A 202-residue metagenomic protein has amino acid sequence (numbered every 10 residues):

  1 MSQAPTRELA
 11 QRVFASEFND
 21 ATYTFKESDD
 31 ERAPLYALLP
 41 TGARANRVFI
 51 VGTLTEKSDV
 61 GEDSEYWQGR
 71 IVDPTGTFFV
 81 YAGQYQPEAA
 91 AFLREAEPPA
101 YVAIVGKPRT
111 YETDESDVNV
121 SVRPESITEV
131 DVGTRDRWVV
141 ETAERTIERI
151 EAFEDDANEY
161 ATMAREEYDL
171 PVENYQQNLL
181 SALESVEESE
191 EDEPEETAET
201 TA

Functional and structural regions predicted by a protein language model:
M1, G52, T201-A202: Secretory targeting signatures
M1-R47: OB-fold nucleic-acid-binding modules
Y36-S64: Extended boundary segments
N46-E56, E97-T110, P124-I127: OB-fold and OB-like beta-barrel modules that bind single-stranded nucleic acids
V51, Q86-P87: Long, low-complexity hydrophobic alpha-helices enriched in A/L/V/I and glycine
K57-E62, T113, D131-V132: Short, conserved beta-turn/loop elements at beta-strand boundaries and strand-helix junctions
V60-Q86: OB-fold (S1/OB) nucleic-acid-binding surfaces
P87, A91-Y101, D114-A202: Extended, charge-rich, solvent-exposed interface segments
